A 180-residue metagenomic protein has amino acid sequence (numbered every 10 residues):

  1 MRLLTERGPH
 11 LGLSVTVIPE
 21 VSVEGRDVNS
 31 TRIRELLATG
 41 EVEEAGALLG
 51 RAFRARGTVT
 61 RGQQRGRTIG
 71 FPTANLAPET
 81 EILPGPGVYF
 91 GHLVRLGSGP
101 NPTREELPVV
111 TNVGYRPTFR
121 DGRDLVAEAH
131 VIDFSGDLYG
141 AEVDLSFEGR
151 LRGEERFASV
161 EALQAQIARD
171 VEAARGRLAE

Functional and structural regions predicted by a protein language model:
M1-P72, E154, A158-A168: Classical nucleotidyltransferase
R7, G62-E180: Phosphate/ribose-recognition catalytic cores of enzymes acting on nucleotide-derived substrates
